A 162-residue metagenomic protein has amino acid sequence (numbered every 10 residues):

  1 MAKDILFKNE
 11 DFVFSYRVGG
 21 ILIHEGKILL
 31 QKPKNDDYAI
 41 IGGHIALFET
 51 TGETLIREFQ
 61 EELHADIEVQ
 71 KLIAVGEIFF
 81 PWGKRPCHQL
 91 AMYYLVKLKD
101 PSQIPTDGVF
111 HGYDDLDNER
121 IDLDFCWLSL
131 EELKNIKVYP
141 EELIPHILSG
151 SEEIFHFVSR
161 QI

Functional and structural regions predicted by a protein language model:
M1-G19: Acidic, metal-coordinating catalytic segment for phosphate/diphosphate chemistry, firing primarily on the Nudix
H24: A cytosolic small-molecule/anion-sensing beta-strand core signal
P33-N35: C-terminal lobe/hinge of AMP-binding adenylation domains
A39-G42: A short gly/proline-enriched turn/hairpin at secondary-structure junctions
I45-E68, F79-I136: Unchanged
I136-I162: Charged phosphate-binding loop/patch that engages nucleotide di/tri-phosphates or the phosphate backbone of nucleic
